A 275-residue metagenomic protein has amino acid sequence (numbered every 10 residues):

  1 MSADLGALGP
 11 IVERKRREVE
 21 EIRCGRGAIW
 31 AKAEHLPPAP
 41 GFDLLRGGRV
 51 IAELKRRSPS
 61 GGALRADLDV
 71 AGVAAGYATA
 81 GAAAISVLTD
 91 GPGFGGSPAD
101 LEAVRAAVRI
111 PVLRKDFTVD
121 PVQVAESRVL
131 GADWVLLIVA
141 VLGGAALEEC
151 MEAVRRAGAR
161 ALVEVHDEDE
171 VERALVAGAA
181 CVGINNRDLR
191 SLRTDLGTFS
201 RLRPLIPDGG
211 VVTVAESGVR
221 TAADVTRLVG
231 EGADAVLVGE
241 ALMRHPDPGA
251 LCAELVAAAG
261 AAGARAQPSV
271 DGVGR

Functional and structural regions predicted by a protein language model:
S2-D67: An N-cap/entry alpha-helix motif that binds or orients negatively charged groups
R49, L54, S60-L162, E168-R173 (+1 more regions): N-terminal active-site wall of soluble small-molecule enzyme domains
L54, T89-D90, V139, N186 (+2 more regions): Short secondary-structure boundary segments
V108-I110, R156-G158, I206-G210, A261-A264: Short helix-capping segments at alpha-helix termini
V119-G131, H166-G178, A215, V219-V238: Catalytic cores of alpha/beta
E126-A145, G183-L192, E231-C252: Glycine-rich phosphate-binding active-site loops on the catalytic face of alpha/beta enzymes
C181-V238: Catalytic-face loop-and-helix region of soluble metabolic enzyme cores
R201-I206, V229, L242-G274: C-terminal helical cap(s) of enzyme catalytic domains, especially alpha/beta-barrels
